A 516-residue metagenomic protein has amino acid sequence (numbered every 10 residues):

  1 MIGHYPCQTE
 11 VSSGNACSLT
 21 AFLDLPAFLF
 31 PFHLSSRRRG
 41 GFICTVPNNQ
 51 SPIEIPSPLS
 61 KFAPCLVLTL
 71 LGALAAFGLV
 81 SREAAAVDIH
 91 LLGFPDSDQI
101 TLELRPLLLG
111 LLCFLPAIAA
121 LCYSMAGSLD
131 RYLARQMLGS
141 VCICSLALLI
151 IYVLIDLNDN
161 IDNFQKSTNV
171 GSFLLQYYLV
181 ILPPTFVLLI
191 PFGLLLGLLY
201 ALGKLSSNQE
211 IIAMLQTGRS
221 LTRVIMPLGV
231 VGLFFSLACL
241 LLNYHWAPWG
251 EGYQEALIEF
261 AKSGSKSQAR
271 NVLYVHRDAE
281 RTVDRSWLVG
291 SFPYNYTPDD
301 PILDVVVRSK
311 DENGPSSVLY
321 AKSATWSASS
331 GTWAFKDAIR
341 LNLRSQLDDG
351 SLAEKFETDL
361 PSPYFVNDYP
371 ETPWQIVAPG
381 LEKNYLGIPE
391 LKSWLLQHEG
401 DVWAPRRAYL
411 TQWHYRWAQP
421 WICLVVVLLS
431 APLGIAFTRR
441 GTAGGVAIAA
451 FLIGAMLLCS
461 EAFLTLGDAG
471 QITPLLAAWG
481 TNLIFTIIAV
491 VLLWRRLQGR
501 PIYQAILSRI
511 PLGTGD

Functional and structural regions predicted by a protein language model:
C113, A147, L182-L202: Long, hydrophobic alpha-helical segments
L115-A119, D130-A134, V141, V402-R496: Transmembrane alpha-helical segments that form the functional core of multipass membrane systems
A126, N158, L198-I211, T217: Transmembrane helix boundary and interhelical loop/hinge segments in multi-pass membrane proteins
Y132, Q136-S140, R223-S236, L240 (+1 more regions): Start (N-cap) of specific transmembrane helices in multi-pass transporter permeases
L215-S220, G470: Short helix-to-coil transition segments within interhelical loops that connect adjacent transmembrane helices
V231-D349, D516: Non-transmembrane, extracytosolic/lumenal segments of membrane-associated proteins
I488-D516: A juxtamembrane structural motif centered on a specific transmembrane helix
